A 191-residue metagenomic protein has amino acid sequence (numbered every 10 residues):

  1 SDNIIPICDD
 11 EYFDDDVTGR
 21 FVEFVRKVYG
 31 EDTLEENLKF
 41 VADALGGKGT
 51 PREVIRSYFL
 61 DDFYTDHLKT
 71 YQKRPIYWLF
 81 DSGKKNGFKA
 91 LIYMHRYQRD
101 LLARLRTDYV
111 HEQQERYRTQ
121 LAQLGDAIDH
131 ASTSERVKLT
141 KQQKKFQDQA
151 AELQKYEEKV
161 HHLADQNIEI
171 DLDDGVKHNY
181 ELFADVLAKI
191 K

Functional and structural regions predicted by a protein language model:
S1-K191: Terminal accessory regions of large proteins
